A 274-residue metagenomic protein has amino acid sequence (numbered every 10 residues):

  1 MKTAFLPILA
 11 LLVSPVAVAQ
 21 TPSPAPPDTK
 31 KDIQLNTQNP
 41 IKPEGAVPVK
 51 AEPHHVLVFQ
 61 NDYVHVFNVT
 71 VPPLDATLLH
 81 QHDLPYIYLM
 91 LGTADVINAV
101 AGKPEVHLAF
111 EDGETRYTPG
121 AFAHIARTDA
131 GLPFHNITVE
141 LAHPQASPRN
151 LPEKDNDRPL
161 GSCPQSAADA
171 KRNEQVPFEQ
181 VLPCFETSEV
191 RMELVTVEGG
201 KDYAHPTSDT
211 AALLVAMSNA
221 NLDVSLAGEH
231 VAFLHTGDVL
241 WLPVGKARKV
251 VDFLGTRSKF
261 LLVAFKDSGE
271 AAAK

Functional and structural regions predicted by a protein language model:
M1-A4: Positively charged n-region of N-terminal signal peptides that target proteins for export
L6-P15: Bacterial N-terminal signal peptides
A17-A19: Boundary at the C-terminal end of the N-terminal hydrophobic targeting segment
T21-N68, P73-L78, N98-V100, P104-L194 (+4 more regions): A short, N-terminal "cap"/entry segment at the start of jelly-roll beta-barrel domains of the cupin/DSBH fold
H80-H82, H124, P206-S208, R248: Histidine-centered divalent metal-coordination motifs
H82-A101, S208-A227: Glycine- and acidic-residue-biased ligand/ion/polar-headgroup-sensing regions
G120-I125, T236-D238, L242-V251: Low-complexity, intrinsically disordered Gly/Pro/Thr-rich segments
